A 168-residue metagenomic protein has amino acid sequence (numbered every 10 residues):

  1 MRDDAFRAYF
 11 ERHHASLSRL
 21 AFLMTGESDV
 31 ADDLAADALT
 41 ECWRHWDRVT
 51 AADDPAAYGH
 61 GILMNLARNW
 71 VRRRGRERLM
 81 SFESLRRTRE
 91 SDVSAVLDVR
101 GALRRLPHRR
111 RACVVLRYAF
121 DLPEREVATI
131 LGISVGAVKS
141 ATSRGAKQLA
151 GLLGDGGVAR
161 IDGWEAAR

Functional and structural regions predicted by a protein language model:
M1-R19, D29, W43: A short, charge-rich alpha-helical start-of-domain segment used by transcription regulators
D4-A5, I130, K147-R168: C-terminal edge and immediately downstream basic/flexible tail or linker adjoining helix-turn-helix-like DNA-binding
D33-T40, D53-N65: Structural recognition of an alpha-helix C-terminal capping motif at a helix-to-coil junction
D47-A51, G61-F82, S91-D92, A150: Arg/Lys-rich amphipathic alpha helix in sigma70-family domain 2
M64, R68, L131-G156: DNA-recognition helix of helix-turn-helix
N69, E77-L103, P123, V158-A167: Internal acidic/polar
R104, H108, F120-A137, K147: Helix-turn-helix DNA-binding module
C113-R117: A short pre-motif secondary-structure segment
